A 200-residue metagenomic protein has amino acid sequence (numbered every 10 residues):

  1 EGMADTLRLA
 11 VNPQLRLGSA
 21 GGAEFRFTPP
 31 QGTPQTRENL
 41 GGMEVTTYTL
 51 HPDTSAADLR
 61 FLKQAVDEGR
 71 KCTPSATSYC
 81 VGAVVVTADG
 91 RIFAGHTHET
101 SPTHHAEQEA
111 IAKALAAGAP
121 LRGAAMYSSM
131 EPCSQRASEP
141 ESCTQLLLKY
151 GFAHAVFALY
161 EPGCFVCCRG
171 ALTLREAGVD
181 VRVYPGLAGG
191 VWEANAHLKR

Functional and structural regions predicted by a protein language model:
G2-Q14: Extreme N-terminal basic, low-complexity initiation segments that serve as generic localization/processing leaders
L17-S19, A23: N-terminal amphipathic/hydrophobic targeting modules at extreme N-termini, encompassing cleavable Sec/SRP-type signal
F25-F27: Aromatic (phenylalanine/tyrosine) cluster motif
G42-A57, V66, A171, R175-E176 (+3 more regions): Secretory/periplasmic and organellar redox-cofactor proteins
A57-A76: Short, basic/aromatic recognition patches
C80-T87: Short beta-strand scaffold segments in enzyme catalytic cores
A88-I92: Short, glycine-anchored, charge-dense loop/turn motifs used at functional sites
F93-W192: Zn2+-dependent cytidine deaminase-like catalytic core
